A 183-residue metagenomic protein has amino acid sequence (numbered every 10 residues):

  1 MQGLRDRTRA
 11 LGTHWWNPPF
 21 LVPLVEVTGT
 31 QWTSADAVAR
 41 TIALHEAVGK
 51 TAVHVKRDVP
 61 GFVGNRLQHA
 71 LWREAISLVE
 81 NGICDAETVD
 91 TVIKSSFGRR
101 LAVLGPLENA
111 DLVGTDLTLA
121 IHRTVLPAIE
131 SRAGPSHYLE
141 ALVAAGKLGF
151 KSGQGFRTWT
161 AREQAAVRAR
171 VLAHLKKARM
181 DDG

Functional and structural regions predicted by a protein language model:
M1-N65: Rossmann-fold dinucleotide-binding core
F20-L21, L71-W72, V103: N-terminal alpha-helical segment
V38, L71-W72, P135, L142: Generic non-transmembrane alpha-helix signal with a bias for helix starts/N-cap capping motifs
K50, R57, N81, A86-G183: NAD(P)-dependent Rossmann-like dehydrogenase/reductase catalytic/cofactor-binding core
R66-L71, D116-T118: Short acidic alpha-helix initiation/capping motifs at coil-to-helix transition points, especially at protein N-termini
R73-E80: Short glycine/serine- and small hydrophobic-enriched flexible loop segments
